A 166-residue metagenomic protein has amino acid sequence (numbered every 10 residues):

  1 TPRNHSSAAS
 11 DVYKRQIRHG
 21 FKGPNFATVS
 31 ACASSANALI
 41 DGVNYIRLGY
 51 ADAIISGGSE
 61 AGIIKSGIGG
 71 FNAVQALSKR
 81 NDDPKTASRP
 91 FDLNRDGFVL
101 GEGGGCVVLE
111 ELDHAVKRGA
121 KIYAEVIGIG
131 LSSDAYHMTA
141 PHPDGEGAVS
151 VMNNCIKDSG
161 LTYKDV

Functional and structural regions predicted by a protein language model:
T1-A9, Y13: Single conserved hydrophobic/aromatic residue that forms the stacking wall/gate of nucleotide- or nucleobase-binding
S10-F21, N72-T86: Acidic-glycine-rich active-site phosphate/pyrophosphate-binding loop
D11, Q16-H19, P24-E60, V99-A120: Active-site-proximal alpha-helical scaffold in enzymes
L39, I64-G70, Y136-P141: Short acidic, glycine/serine/threonine-rich loops at helix termini
Y45-L48, I68-N81, P143-G147: A glycine- and small-aliphatic-rich helix-loop capping segment at beta-alpha/alpha-beta transitions that lines
D82-D165: Condensing-enzyme catalytic core mediating Claisen C-C bond formation in acyl metabolism
